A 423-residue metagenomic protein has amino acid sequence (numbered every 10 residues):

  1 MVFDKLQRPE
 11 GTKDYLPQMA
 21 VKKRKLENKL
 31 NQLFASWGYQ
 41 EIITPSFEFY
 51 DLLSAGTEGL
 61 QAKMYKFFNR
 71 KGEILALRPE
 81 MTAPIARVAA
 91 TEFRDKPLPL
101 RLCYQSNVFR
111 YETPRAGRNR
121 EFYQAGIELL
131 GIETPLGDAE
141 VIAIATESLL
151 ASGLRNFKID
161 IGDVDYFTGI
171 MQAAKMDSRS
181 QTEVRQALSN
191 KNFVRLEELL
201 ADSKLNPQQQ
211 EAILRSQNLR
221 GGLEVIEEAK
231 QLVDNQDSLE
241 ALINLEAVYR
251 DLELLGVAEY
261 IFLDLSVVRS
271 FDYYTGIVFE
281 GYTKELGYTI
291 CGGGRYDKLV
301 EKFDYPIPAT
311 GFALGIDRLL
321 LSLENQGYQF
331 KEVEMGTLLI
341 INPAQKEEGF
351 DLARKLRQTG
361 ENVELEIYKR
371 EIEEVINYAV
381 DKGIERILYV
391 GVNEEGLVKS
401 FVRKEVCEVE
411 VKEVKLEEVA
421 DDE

Functional and structural regions predicted by a protein language model:
M1-A83, T91, A139, A143 (+1 more regions): TRNA-binding/sensing appendages of the translation machinery
M1-Q7, M171, M176-R179, E183: Charged, compositionally biased N-terminal leader segments and the immediate start of the first structured element
V2, P97-L98: Phosphate/dinucleotide-binding and metal-coordinating scaffold of catalytic cores in nucleotide-dependent enzymes
M19-W37, E48-D51, T82-D95, L102-L154 (+1 more regions): Positively charged, Gly/Ser-enriched RNA/tRNA-binding surfaces
G56-L60, A173-A174, I277, Y378-D381: Short low-complexity, flexible loop/linker segments enriched in glycine and/or proline with clustered acidic
K63-N69, M176-E197: Acidic, His- and aromatic-enriched active-site or binding-groove loops in soluble protein domains that engage sugars
E121-A125, I161-G169: Short, conserved phosphate-binding/catalytic loop or strand-edge motifs used in phosphoryl-/nucleotidyl-transfer
N156-D165, V184, F262-S266: Short, surface-exposed recognition loops or helix-turn segments adjacent to catalytic cores
